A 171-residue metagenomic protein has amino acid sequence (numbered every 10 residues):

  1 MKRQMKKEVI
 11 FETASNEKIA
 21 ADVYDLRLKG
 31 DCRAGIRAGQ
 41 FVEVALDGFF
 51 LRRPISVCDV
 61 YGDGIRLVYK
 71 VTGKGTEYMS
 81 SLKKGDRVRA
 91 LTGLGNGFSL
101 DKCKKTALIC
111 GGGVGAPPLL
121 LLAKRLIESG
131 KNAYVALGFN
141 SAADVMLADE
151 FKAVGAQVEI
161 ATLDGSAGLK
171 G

Functional and structural regions predicted by a protein language model:
K2-K84: Ferredoxin-reductase
K74-G171: FNR/FR-type flavoprotein reductase catalytic core
